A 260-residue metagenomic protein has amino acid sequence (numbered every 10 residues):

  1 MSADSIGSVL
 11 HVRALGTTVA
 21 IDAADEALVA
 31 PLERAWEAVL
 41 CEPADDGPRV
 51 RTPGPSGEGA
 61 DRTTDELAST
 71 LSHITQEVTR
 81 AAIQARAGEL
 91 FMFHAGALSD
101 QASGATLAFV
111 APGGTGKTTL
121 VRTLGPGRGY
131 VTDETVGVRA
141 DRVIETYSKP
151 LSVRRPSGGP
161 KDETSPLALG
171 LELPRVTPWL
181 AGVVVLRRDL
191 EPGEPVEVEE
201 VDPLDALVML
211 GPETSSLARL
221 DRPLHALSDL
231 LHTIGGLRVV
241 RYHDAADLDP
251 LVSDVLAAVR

Functional and structural regions predicted by a protein language model:
S2-P31, E37-A38, D45-R49, G54-P55 (+4 more regions): Glycine-rich, often acidic-flanked micro-motifs that create phosphate/phosphodiester-binding or positioning elements
C41-P43, D61-D65, I83-L90, S99-Q101: Short, charge-rich binding segments
P55-T75: A contiguous, low-structure linker/loop signature
L71-F93: N-terminal pre-Walker A segment at the start of P-loop NTPase domains
G114: Conserved glycine-rich acetyl-CoA-binding loop
K117: Conserved lysine of the Walker
L120-V121: Post-Walker A alpha-helix
